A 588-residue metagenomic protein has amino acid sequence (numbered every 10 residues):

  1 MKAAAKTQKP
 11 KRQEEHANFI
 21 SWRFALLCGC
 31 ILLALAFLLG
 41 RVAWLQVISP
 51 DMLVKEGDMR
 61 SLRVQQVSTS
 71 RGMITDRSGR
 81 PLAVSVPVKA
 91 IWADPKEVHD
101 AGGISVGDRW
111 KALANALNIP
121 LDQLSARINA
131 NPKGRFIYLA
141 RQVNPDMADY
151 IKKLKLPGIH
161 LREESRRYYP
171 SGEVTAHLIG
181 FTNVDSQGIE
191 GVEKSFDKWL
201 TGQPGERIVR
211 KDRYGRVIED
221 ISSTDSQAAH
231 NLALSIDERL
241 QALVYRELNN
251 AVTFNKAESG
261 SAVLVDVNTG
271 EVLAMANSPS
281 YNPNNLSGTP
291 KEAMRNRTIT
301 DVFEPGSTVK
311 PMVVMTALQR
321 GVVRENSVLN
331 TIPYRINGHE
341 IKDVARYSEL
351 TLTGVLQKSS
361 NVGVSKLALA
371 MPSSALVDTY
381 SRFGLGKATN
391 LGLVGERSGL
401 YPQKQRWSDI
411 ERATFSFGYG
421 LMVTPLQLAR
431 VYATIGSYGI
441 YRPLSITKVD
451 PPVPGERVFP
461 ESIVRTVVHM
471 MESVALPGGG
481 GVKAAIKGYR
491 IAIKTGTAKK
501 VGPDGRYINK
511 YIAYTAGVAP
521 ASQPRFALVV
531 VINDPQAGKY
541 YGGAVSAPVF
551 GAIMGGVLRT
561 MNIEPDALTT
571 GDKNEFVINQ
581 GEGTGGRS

Functional and structural regions predicted by a protein language model:
M1-L286, S374-G386, G395, P503-Y507 (+2 more regions): Periplasmic/cell-envelope proteins involved in peptidoglycan metabolism and beta-lactam response
K2-A5, A83, K211-S223, A262-S307 (+6 more regions): Beta-lactam-recognizing serine transpeptidase/beta-lactamase-like catalytic domain environment
